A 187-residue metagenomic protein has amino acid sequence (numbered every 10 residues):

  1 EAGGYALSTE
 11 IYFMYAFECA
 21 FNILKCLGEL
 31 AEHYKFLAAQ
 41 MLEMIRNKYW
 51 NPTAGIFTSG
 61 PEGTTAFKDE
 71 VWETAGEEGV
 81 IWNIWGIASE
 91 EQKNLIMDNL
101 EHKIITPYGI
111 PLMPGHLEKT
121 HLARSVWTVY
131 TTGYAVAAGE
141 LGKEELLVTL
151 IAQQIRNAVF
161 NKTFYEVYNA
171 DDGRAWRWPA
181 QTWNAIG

Functional and structural regions predicted by a protein language model:
E1-A39, I56-G187: Active-site core of glycosidic bond-cleaving carbohydrate-active enzymes
M44-Y49, T53: Short amphipathic coiled-coil heptad-repeat segments
